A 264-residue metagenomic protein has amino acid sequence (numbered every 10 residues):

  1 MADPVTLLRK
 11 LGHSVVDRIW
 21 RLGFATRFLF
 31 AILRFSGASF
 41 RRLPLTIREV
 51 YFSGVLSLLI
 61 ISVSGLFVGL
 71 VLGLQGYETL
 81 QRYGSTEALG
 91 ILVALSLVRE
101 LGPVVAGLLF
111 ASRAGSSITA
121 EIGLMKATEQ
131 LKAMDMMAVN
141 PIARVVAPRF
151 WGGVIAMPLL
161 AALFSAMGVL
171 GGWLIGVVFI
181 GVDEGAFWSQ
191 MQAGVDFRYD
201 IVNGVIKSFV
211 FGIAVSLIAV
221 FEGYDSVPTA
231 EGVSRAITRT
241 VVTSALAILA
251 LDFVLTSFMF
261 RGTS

Functional and structural regions predicted by a protein language model:
M1-L45, E222-V227: Short, membrane-interfacial amphipathic segments enriched in basic
A38-V63, V242-A245: Membrane-interface helix starts
E49, N140-A161, A236, T240: Start (N-cap) of specific transmembrane helices in multi-pass transporter permeases
I60, S64, T86-I118, G152-A161 (+1 more regions): Loop-to-helix entry region at the N-terminal start of transmembrane alpha-helices in multi-pass membrane transporters
S64-F67, G107-A111, A147-G176, V210 (+3 more regions): Hydrophobic alpha-helical transmembrane segments that constitute the membrane-spanning cores of multi-pass membrane
Q75-V98, A166-F209, I213, L217-I237 (+1 more regions): Membrane-interfacial helix-loop-helix connectors in multipass membrane proteins
I122-A147, A230-V233: Short cytoplasmic-facing helical segments at TM-TM junctions of multi-pass membrane proteins
I237-L255, M259-S264: Helical hairpin unit composed of two closely spaced alpha helices linked by a short loop
